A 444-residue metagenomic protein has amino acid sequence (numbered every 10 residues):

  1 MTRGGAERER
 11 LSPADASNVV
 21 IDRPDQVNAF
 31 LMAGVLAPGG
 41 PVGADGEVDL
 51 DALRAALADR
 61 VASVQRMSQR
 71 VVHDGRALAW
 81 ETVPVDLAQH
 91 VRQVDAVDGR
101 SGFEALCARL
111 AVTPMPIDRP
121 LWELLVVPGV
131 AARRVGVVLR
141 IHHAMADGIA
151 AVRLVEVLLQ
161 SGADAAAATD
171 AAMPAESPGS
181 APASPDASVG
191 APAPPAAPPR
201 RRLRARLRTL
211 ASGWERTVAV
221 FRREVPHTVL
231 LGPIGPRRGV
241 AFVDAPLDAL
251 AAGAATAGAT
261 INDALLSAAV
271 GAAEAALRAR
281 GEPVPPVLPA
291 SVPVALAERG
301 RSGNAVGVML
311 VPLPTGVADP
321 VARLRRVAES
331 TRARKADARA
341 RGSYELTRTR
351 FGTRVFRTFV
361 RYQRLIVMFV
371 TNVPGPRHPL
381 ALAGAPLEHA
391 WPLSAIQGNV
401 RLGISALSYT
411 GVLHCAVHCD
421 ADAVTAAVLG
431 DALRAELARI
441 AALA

Functional and structural regions predicted by a protein language model:
M1-D15, A33-V48, A52-V400, L407-V412 (+2 more regions): Soluble acyl-CoA-dependent acyltransferase catalytic core bearing the H(X)4D motif
D15-D25: Acidic, low-complexity proline/glycine-rich segments
Q26-F30: TRNA-binding/sensing appendages of the translation machinery
